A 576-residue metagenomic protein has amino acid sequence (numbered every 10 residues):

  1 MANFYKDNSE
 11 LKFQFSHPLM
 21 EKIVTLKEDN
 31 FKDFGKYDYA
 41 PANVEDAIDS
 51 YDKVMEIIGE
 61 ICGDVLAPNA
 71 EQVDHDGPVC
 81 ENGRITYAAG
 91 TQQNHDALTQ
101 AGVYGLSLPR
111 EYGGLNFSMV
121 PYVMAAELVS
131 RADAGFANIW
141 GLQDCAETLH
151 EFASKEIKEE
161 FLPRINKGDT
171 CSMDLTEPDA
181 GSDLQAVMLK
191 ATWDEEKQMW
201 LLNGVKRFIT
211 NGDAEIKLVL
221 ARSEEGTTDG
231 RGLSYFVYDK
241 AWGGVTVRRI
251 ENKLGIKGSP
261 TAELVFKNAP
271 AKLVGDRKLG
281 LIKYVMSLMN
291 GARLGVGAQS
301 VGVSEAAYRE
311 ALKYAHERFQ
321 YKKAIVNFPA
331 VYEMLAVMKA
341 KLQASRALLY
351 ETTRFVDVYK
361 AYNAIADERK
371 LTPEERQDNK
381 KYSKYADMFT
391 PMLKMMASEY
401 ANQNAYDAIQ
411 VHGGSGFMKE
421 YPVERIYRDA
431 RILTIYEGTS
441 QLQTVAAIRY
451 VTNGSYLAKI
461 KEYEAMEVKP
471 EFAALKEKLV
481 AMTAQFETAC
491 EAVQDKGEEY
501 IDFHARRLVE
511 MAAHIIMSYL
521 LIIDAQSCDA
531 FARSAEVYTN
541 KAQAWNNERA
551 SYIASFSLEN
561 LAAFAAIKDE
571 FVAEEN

Functional and structural regions predicted by a protein language model:
M1-E81, I85, F571-N576: Extended, charge-enriched "interface" segments that sit outside catalytic cores
A2-K6, E10, H17-L19, G102 (+4 more regions): Alpha-helix capping/hinge segments and adjacent helical runs
H17-I61, T148-S154, V331-L349, F355-Q377 (+1 more regions): N-terminal leader/propeptide and maturation segments of large enzyme subunits in energy/redox metabolism and hydrolases
Y39, A241, R248, P260-A292 (+3 more regions): A glycine-rich, basic-preceded beta-loop-alpha segment at the flavin cofactor/substrate interface of flavin-utilizing
G59-E60, G90-K167, T210-G212, Y436 (+1 more regions): Internal helix-loop-helix
Y112, G454, M466-N576: C-terminal amphipathic alpha-helical interaction region
M199, N203-V245: A short core secondary-structure module
Q343-K394, C490-F503, I522, Q526: C-terminal helix-coil-helix/basic helical segment that borders enzyme active sites and/or dimer interfaces and provides
